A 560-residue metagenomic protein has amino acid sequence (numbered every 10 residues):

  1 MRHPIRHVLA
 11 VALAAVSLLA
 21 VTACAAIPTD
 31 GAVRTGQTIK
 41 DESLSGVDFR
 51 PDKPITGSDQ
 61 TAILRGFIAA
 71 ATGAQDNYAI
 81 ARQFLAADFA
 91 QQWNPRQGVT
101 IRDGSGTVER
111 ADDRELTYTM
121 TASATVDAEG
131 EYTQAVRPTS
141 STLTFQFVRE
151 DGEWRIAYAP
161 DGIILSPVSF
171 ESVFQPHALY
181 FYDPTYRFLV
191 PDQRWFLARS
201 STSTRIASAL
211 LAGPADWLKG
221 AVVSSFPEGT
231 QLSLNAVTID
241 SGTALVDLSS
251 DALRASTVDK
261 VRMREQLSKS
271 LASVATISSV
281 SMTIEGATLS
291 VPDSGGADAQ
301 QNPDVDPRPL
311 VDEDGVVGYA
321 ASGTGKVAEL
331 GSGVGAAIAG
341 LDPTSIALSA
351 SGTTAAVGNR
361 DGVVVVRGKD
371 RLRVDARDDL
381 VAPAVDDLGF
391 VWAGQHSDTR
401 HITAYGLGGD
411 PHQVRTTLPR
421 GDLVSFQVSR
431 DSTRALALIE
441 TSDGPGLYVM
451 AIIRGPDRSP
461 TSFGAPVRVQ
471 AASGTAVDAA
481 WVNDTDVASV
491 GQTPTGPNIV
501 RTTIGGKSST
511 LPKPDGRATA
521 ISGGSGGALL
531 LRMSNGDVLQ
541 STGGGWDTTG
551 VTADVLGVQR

Functional and structural regions predicted by a protein language model:
R2-P4, V11, L18, T22-R560: Bimodal "functional hotspot" detector
